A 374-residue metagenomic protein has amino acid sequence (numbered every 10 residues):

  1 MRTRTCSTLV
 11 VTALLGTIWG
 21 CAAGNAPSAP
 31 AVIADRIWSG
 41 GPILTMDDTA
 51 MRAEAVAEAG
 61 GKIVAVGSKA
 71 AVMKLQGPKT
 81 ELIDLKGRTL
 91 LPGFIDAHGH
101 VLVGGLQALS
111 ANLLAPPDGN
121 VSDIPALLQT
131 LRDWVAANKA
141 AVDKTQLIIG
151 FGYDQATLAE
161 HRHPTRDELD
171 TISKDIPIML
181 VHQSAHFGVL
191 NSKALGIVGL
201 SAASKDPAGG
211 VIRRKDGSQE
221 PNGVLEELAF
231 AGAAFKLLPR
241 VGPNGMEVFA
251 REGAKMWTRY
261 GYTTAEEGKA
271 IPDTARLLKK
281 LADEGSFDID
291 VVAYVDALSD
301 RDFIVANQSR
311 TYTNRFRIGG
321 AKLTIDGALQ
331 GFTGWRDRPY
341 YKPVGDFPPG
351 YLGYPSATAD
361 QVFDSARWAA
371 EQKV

Functional and structural regions predicted by a protein language model:
M1-R4: Positively charged n-region of N-terminal signal peptides that target proteins for export
S7-L9, D143-K144: Intrinsically disordered, low-complexity segments enriched in polar/charged small residues
T8-G20: Bacterial N-terminal signal peptides
A22-S39, L44, D48-I304, L323-V374: Divalent metal-binding segments
L281-G285, N307-F316: Acidic (Asp/Glu)-rich catalytic clusters
R317-L323: Short amphipathic
